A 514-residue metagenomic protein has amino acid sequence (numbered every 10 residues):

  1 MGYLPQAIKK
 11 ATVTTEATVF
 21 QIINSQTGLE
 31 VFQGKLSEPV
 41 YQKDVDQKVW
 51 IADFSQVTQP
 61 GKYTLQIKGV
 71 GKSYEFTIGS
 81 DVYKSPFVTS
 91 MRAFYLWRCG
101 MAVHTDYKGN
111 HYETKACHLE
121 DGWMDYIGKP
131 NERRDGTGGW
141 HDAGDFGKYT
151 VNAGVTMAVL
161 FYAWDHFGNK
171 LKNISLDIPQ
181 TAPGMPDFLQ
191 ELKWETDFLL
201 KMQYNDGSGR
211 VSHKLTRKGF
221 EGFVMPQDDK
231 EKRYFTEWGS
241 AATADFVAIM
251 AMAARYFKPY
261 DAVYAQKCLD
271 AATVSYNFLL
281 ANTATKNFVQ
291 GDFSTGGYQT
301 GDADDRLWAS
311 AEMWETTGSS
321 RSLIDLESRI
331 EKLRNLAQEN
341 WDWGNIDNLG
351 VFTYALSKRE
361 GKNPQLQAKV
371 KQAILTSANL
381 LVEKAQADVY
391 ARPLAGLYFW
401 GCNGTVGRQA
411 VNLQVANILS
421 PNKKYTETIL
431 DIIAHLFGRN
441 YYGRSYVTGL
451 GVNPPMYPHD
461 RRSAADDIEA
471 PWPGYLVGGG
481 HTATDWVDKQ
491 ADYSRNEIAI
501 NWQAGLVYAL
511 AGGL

Functional and structural regions predicted by a protein language model:
M1-V70, R92-G154, A158, A163 (+8 more regions): Aromatic (Trp/Tyr) and acidic
S37, T77-Y83: Short beta-strand edge segments in extracellular beta-sheet folds
V70-F76: Short Trp-Ser/Thr-centered turn/loop motifs at beta-strand boundaries
Y162-F188, W194, K232-R233, M252-C268: Short coil/linker segments at helix-helix boundaries
M185-G207: Carboxylate/His-rich catalytic cores and anion/metal-binding grooves
Y264, C268-A271, Q299, G401 (+1 more regions): Active-site and adjacent substrate-binding regions of carbohydrate-active enzymes
T273-N277, A284: Hydrophobic, small-residue-rich alpha-helical packing segments that form membrane-like cores
E331-Q338: Solenoid-like repeat scaffolds
